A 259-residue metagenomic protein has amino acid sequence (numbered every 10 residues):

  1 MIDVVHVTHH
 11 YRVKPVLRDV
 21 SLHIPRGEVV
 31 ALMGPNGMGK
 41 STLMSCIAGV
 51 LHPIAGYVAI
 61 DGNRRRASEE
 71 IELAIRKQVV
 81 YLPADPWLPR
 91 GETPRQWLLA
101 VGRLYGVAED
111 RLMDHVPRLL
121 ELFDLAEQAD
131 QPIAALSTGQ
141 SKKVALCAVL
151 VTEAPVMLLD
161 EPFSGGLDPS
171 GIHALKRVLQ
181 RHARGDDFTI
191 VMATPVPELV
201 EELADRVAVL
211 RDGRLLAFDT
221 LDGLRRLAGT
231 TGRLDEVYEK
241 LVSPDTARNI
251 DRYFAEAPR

Functional and structural regions predicted by a protein language model:
M33-P35: The feature captures the beta-strand-to-loop junction immediately N-terminal to the Walker
A48: Helix-to-loop junction immediately C-terminal to a conserved catalytic motif
G56-A67, A74-I75: Conserved ABC transporter NBD signature motif
L99, R103, R111-Q128: Conserved ABC ATPase "signature" region
P132-L136: Conserved ABC ATPase signature
I172-G185: Helical segment within the ABC ATPase nucleotide-binding domain
